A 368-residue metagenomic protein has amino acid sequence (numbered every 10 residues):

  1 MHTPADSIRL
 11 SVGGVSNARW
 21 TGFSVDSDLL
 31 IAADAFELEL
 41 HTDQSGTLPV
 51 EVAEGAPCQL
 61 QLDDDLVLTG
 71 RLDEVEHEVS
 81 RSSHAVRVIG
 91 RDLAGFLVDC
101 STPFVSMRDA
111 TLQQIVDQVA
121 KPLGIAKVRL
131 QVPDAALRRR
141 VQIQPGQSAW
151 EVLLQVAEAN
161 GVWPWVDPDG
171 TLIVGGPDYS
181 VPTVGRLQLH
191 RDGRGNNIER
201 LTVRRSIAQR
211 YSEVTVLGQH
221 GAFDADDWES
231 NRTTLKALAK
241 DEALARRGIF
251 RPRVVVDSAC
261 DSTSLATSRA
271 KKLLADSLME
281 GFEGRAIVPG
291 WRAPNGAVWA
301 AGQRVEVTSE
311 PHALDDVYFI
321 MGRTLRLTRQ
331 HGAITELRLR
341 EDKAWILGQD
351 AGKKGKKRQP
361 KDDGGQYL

Functional and structural regions predicted by a protein language model:
M1-S101, G193-R200: Assembly/oligomerization scaffold segments
M1-V12, D43-H77, A110-P122, P294-V317 (+2 more regions): Short, acidic/charged, Gly/Pro-enriched secondary-structure junctions
H2, E76, S83-G95, R129-R210 (+1 more regions): Short beta-strand-centered interaction patches in the first periplasmic/extracellular domains of large envelope
F23-E51, R194-L368: An acidic/polar, Gly/Ser/Thr-rich interaction patch typically located in mid-to-C-terminal regions of proteins
A35, F96-S101, V116-I143: N-terminal export/assembly leaders
E37-E39, Q59, T69-D73, R87-R91 (+5 more regions): Soluble periplasmic/extracytoplasmic beta-strand elements of cell-envelope proteins
E51, D65, S83, V105-Q113 (+3 more regions): Solvent-exposed, acidic/flexible segments
D109-I125, P145-E158, L217-Q219: Polar, S/T/G-rich
